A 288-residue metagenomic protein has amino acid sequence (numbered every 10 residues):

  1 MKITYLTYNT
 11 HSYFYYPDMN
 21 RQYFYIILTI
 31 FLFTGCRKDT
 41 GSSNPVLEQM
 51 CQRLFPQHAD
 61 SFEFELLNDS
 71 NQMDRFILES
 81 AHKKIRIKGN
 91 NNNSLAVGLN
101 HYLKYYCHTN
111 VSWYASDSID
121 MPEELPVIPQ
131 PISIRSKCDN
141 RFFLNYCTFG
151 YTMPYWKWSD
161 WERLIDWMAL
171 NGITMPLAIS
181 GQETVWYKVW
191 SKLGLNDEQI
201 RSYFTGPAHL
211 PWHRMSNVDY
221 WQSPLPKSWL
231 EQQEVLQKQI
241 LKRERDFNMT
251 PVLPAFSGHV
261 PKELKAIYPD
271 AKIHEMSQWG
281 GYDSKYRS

Functional and structural regions predicted by a protein language model:
L6, F14-P17: Short hydrophobic targeting helices and cationic amphipathic motifs that mediate membrane/organellar targeting
N20-I27: Sec-dependent signal peptide recognition, specifically the positively charged N-region followed immediately by
T34-G35: C-terminal motif of bacterial Sec signal peptides marking the signal peptidase cleavage site
S43-F55: Short, non-transmembrane alpha-helical segments in secretory-pathway proteins
H58, L66-Q72, E79-N93, Y106-C107 (+3 more regions): Aromatic-lined carbohydrate-binding surfaces of glycoside hydrolases
L95-H101: Charge-rich, low-aromatic oligomerization/scaffolding segments with amphipathic character
